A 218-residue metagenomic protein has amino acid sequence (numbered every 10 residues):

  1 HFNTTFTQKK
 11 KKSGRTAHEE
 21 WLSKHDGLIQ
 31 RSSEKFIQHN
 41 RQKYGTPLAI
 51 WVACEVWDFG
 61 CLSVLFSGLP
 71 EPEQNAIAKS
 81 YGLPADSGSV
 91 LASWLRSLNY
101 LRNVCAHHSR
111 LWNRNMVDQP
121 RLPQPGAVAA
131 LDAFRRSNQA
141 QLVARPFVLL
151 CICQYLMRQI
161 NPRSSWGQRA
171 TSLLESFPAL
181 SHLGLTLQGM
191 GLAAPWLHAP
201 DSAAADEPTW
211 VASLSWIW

Functional and structural regions predicted by a protein language model:
H1-T209: Long, contiguous internal "core" modules enriched in hydrophobic/ aromatic residues
V211, S215-W218: Long, compositionally biased intrinsically disordered regions
